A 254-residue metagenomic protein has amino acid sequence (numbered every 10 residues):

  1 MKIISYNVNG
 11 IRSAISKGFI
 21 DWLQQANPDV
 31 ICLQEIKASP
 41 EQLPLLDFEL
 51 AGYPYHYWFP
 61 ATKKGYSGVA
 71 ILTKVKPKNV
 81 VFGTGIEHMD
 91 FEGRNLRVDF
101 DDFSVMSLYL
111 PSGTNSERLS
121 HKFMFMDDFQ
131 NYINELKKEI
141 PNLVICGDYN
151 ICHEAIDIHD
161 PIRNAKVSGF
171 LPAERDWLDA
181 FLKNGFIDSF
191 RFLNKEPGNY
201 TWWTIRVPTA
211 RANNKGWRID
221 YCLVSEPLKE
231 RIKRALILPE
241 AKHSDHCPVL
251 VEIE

Functional and structural regions predicted by a protein language model:
M1-L50, Y55-Y57, A61-S67, F82 (+1 more regions): N-terminal, active-site-proximal structural segment of metallo-dependent hydrolase catalytic domains
M1-N9, D102-S112, C146: Active-site-proximal beta-strand elements of phosphoester/diester hydrolases
Y6-N7, L23-E41, V105, I133-A155 (+4 more regions): Active-site beta-strand/loop signature of hydrolases that rely on acidic residues for catalysis
K37-S39, L45-G113: Structured beta-strand-rich core segments of catalytic domains in phosphoester-bond hydrolases
A51-Y55, D127-K215, I219: Metal-dependent phosphoesterases centered on the DNase I-like endonuclease/exonuclease/phosphatase
K64-V80, P208-E230: Conserved beta strand-loop-helix elements of the APE1-like EEP
K74, V98-D101, S225-E226, V251-E254: Active-site beta-strand termini and strand-to-loop segments that position acidic
G85-I86, L110-M126, I162-K166: Surface-exposed cleft-lining segments at the edges of enzyme active sites
